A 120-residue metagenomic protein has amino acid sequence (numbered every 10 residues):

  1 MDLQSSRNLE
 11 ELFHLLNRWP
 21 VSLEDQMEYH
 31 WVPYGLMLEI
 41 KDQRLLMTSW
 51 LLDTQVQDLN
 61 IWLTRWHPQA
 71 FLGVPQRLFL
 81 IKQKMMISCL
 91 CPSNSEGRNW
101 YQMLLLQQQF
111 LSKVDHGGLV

Functional and structural regions predicted by a protein language model:
M1-G35, A70-L80: Charge-rich, low-complexity N-terminal segments
Q4, N8, Q55-W62, N99-L106: Short amphipathic alpha-helical segments
L12-W19, V56-P68, Q109-V120: Hydrophobic transmembrane alpha-helix bundles
M27-W62: The feature represents the first ordered module of a protein
T48-K82: Short, internal acidic amphipathic alpha-helical interface segments that mediate docking to partner proteins
L80-V120: Well-ordered alpha/beta subsegment
